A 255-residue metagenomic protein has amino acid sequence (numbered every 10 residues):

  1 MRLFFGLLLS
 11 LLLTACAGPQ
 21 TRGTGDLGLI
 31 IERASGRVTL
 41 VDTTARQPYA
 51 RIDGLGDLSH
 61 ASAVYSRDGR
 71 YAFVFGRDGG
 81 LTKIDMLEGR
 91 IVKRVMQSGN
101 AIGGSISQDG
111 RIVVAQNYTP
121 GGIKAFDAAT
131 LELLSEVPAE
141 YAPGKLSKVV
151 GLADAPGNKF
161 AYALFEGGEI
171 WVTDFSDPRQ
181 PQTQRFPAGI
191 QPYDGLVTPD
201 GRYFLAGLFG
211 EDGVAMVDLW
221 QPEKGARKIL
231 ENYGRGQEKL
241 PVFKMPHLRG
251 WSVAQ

Functional and structural regions predicted by a protein language model:
F4-T14: Bacterial N-terminal signal peptides
A15-Q255: Predominantly soluble domains enriched in secretory-pathway, periplasmic, or organellar proteins
